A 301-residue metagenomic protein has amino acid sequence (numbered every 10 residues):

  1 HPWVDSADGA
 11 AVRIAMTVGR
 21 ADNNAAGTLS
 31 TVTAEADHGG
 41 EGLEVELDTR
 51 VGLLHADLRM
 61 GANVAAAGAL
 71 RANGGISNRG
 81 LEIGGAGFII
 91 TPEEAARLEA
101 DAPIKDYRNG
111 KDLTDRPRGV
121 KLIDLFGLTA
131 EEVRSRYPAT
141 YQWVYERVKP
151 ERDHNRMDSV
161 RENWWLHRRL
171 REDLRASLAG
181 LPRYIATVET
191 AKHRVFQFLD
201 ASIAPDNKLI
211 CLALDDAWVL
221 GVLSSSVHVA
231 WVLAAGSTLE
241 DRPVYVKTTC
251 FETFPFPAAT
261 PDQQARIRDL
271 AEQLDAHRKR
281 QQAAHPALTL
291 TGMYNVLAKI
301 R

Functional and structural regions predicted by a protein language model:
H1-I14, H38, G42, D48-R301: S-adenosyl-L-methionine
A11-A26: Conserved beta strand-loop-helix elements of the APE1-like EEP
N23, A34-A36: Sec-type signal peptide cleavage vicinity
G27-V32, A265-R266: Short, charged, solvent-exposed linker or helix-capping segments at domain edges/interfaces that act as flexible hinges
